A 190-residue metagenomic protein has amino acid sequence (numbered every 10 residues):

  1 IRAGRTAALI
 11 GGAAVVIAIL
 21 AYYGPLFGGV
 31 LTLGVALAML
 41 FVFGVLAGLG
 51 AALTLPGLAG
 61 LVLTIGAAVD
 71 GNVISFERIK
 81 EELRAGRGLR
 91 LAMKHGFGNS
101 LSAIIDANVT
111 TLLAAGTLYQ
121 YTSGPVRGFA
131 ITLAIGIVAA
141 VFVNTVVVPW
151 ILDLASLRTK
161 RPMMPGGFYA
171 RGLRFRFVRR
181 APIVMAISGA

Functional and structural regions predicted by a protein language model:
I1, V45, V73, I104 (+2 more regions): Residue-level signature of catalytic and energy-coupling elements of molecular machines, predominantly ATP/GTP-dependent
R2-G11, G96-A107, T132, G136 (+1 more regions): Loop-to-transmembrane-helix entry motif
R2-L53, Q120-G124: Interfacial segments of transmembrane alpha-helices in multi-pass membrane proteins
T6-V15, I19, I74, S102-A115: Hydrophobic alpha-helical transmembrane segments in multi-pass membrane proteins
G29-G50, L61-A68, F129-N144: Small-residue-enriched core segments of transmembrane alpha-helices in multipass membrane transport and channel
L63-R84, I104, T111, V141-V147: Short helical (or helix-break) motifs at transmembrane helix termini and adjacent helical loops in multi-pass membrane
L83-V109, M164: Helix-loop junctions and hydrophobic alpha-helical segments within the transmembrane domains of large membrane
V146-G189: Interfacial helix-loop-helix hairpins and adjacent transmembrane helices of multi-pass alpha-helical membrane proteins
